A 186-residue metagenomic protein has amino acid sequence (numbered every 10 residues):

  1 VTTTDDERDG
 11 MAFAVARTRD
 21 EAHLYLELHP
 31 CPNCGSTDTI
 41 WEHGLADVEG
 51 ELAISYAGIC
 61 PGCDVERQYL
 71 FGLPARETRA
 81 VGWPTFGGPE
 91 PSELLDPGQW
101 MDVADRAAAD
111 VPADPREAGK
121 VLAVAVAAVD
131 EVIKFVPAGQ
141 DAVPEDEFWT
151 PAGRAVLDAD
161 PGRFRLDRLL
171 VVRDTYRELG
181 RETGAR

Functional and structural regions predicted by a protein language model:
T2-E51, D64-R186: Long, contiguous binding/interaction regions
L52-P61: A short beta-strand signature
